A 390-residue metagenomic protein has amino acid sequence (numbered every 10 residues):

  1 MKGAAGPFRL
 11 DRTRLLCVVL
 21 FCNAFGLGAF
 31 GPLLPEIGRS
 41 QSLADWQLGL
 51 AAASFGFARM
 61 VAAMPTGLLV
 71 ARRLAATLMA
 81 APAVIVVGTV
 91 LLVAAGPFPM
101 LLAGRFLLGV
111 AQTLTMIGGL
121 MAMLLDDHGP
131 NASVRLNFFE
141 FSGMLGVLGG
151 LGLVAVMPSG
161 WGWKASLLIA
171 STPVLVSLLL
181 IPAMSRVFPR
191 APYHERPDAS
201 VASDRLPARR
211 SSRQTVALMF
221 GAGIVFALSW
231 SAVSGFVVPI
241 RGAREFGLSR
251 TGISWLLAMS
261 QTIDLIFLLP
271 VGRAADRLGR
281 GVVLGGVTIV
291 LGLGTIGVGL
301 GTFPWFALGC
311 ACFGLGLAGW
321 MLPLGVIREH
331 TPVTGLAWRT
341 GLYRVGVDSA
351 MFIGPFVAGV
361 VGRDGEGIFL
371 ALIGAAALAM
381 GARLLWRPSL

Functional and structural regions predicted by a protein language model:
M1-L10, V187-F220: Juxtamembrane intracellular "pre-TM" segments in multi-pass secondary transporters
P32-W46, F236-T251: Short amphipathic helix-loop junctions that connect adjacent transmembrane helices in Major Facilitator Superfamily/SLC
G56-M64, V147-L148, Q261-L269, M351-F352: Residue-level signature of mid-helix packing/kink "hotspots" within the transmembrane helices of 12-pass Major
A62-L74, F267-G279, G362: Helix-to-loop junctions at the C-terminal end of transmembrane segments in multipass secondary transporters
A76-L91, V282-I296: Structural signature of the two symmetry-related core transmembrane helices
P99-L107, P304-C312: Paired small-residue
F106-G143, G325-R328: Cytoplasmic helix-loop-helix junction between adjacent transmembrane helices in 12-TM secondary transporters
F139-S185: Helix-loop-helix hairpin linking two adjacent transmembrane segments in secondary transporters
